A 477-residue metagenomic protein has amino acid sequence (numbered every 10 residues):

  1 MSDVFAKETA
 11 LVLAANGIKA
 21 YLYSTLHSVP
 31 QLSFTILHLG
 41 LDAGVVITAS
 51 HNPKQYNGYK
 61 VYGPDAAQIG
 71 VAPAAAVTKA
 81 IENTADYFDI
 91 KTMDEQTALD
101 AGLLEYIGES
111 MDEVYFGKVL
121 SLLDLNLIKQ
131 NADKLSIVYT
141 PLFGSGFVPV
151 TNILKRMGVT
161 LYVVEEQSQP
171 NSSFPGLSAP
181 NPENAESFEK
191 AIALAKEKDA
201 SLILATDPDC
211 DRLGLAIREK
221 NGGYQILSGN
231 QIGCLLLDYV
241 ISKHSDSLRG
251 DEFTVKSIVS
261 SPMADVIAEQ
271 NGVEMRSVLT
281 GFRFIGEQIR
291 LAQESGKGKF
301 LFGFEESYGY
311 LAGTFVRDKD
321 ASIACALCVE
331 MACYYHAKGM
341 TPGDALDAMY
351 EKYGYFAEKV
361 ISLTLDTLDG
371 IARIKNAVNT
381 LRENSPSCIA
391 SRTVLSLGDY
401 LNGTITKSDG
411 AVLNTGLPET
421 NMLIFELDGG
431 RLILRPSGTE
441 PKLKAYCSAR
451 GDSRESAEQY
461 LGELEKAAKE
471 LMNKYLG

Functional and structural regions predicted by a protein language model:
M1-Y56, K155-R156, T160-G214: N-terminal small/polar loop signature for handling phosphorylated ligands or for N-terminal nucleophile
V4-L13, Y56-P64, D211-N230, A264: Short Gly/Thr/Asp-enriched flexible loops that form oxyanion-binding sites at enzyme active sites
A20-T25, V46-I47, Y139, V163-E165 (+6 more regions): General beta-strand structural signal in soluble alpha/beta enzymes
T48, R435-S437: Short beta-strand micro-motifs enriched in acidic
N57-E189, A193-A195: Gly/Ser/Thr-enriched, mixed-charge loops and adjacent short helices that form phosphate/oxyanion-binding elements
Y62-T92, N230-E252, K256-Q270, A321 (+1 more regions): Glycine-rich phosphate-binding loop plus the immediately following alpha-helix
K196, A200-L202, G223-Q225, K243-H244 (+4 more regions): Phosphate-binding and adjacent anionic-ligand microenvironments
